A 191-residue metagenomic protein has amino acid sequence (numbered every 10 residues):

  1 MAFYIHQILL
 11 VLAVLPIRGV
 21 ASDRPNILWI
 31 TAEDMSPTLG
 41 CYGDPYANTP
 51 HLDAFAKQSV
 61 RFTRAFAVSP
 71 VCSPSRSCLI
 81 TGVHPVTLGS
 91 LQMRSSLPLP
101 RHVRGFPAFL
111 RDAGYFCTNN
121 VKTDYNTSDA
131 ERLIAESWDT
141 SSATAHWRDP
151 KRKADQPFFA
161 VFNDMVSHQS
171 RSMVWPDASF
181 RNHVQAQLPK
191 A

Functional and structural regions predicted by a protein language model:
A2-V11, R18: Sec-dependent signal peptide recognition, specifically the positively charged N-region followed immediately by
F3, G19-A191: Formylglycine-dependent sulfatase
